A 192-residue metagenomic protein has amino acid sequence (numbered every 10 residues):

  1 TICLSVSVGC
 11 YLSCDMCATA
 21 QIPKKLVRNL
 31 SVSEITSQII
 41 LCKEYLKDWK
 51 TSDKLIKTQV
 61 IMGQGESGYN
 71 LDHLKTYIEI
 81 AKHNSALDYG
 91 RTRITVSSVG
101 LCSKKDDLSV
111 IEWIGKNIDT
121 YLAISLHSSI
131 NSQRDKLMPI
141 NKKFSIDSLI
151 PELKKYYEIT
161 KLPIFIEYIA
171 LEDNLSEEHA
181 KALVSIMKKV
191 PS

Functional and structural regions predicted by a protein language model:
T1-S37, L41: Canonical Radical SAM [4Fe-4S] cluster-binding loop centered on the CxxxCxxC motif and its immediate flanking residues
E44-S192: Conserved AdoMet/S-adenosylmethionine-binding subsite of the radical SAM
